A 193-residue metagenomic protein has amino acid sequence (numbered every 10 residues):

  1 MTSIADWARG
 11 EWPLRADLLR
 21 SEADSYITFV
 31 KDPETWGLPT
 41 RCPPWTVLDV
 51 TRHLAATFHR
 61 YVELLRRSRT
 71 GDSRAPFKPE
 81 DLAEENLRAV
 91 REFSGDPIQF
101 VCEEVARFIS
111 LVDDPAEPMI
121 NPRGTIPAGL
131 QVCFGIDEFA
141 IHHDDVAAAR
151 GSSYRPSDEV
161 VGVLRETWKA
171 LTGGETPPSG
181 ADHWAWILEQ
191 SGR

Functional and structural regions predicted by a protein language model:
T2-L18, S25, L38, E63-F77 (+2 more regions): Structured surface interface patches that mediate subunit assembly and partner/cofactor docking
R20-I27, A55, C102-I109, R165: Hydrophobic core segments within long, regular secondary-structure runs in both alpha- and beta-rich folds
V30-E34: Compact, charge-rich alpha-helical regulatory domains located at protein termini
P39-P43: HAMP-domain connector/hinge
H53, T57, H142: Histidine-centered divalent metal-coordination motifs
Y61-I109: Hydrophobic/aromatic-rich structural module bridging two neighboring secondary-structure elements via a short loop
